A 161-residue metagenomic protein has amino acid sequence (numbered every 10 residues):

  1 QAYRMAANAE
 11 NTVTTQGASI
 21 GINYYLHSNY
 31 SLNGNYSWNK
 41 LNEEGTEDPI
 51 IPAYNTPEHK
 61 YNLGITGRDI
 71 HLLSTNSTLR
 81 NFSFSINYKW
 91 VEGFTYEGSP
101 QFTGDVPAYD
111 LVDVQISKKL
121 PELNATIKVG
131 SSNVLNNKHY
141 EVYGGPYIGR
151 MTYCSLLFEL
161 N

Functional and structural regions predicted by a protein language model:
A2-A7, Q101, T126-I127: Short, functionally important structural connectors and interaction interfaces within domains
A2-T95: Gram-negative outer-membrane beta-barrel transporters
A9-E10, T103-D105: Outer-membrane beta-barrel proteins
L32, K89-G98, D105-P107, L111-N161: C-terminal beta-signal and adjacent terminal beta-strands/loops of Gram-negative outer-membrane beta-barrel proteins
